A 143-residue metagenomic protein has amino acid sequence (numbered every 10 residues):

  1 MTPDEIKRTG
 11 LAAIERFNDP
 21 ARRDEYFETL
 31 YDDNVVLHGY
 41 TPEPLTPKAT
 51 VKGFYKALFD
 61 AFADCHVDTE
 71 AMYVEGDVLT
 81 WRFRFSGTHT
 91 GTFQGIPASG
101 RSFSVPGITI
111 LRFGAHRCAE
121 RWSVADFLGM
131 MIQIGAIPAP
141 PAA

Functional and structural regions predicted by a protein language model:
M1-A143: C-terminal and inter-domain tail/linker signature
